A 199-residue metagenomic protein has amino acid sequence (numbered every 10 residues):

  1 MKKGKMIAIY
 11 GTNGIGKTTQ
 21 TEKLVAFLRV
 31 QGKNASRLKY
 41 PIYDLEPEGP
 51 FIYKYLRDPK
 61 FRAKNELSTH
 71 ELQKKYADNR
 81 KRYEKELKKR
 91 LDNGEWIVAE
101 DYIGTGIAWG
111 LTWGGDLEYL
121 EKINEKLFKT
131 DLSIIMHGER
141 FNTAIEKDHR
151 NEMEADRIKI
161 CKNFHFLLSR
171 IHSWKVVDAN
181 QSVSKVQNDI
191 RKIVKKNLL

Functional and structural regions predicted by a protein language model:
I9: Hydrophobic anchor at the beta1->P-loop junction of P-loop NTPases
T12: P-loop (Walker A) phosphate-binding loop of NTP-binding proteins
I15: ATP-binding Walker
T18: Walker A/P-loop
V25, E146-L199: NTP-dependent small-molecule kinase module
S36, P41-Y119: ATP-dependent small-molecule kinase phosphotransfer cores that center on conserved nucleotide phosphate-binding segments
D101, G106-H165: A glycine- and Lys/Arg-enriched "phosphate-lid" helix/loop adjacent to the NTP-binding pocket of small-molecule kinases
